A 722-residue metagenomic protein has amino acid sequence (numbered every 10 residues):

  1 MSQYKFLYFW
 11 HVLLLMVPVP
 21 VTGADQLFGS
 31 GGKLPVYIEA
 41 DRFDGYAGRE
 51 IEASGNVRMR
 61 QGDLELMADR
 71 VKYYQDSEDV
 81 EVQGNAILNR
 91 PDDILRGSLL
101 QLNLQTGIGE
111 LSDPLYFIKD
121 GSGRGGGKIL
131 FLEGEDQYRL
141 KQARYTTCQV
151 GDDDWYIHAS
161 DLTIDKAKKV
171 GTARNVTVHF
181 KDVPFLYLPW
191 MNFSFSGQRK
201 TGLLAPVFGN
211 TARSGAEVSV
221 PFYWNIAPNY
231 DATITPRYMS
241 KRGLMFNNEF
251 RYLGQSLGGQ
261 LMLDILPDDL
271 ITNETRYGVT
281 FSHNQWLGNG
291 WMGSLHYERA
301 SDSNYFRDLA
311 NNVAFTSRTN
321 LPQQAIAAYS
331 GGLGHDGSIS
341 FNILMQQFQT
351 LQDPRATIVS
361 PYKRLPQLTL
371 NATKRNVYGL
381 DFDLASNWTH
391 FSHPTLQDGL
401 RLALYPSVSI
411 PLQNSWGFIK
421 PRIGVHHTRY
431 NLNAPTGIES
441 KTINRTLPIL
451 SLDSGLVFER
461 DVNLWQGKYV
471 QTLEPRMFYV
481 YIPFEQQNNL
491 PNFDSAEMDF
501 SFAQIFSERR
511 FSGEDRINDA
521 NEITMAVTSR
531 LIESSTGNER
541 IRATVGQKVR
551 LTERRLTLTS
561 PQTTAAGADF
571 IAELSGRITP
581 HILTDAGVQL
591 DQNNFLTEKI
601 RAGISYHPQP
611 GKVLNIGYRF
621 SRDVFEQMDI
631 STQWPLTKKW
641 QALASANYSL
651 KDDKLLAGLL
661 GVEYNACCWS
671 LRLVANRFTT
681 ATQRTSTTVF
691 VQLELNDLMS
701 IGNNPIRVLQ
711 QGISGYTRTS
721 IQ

Functional and structural regions predicted by a protein language model:
M1-S2, G23: Initiator methionine at the very start of the polypeptide chain
S2-W10: Bacterial N-terminal signal peptides that target proteins for export
W10-M16: Sec-dependent N-terminal signal peptides of Gram-positive bacterial secreted proteins and lipoproteins
P18-P20: N-terminal signal peptide c-region/cleavage motif recognized by signal peptidases
G23-G134, V220, W224-I226, S301 (+1 more regions): Post-signal-peptide, soluble extracytosolic/periplasmic N-terminal scaffold domains of envelope/secretory systems
D93-I108, S112, Y116-T146, V150-I157 (+1 more regions): Outer-membrane beta-barrel proteins and related beta-barrel translocases across Gram-negative bacteria
